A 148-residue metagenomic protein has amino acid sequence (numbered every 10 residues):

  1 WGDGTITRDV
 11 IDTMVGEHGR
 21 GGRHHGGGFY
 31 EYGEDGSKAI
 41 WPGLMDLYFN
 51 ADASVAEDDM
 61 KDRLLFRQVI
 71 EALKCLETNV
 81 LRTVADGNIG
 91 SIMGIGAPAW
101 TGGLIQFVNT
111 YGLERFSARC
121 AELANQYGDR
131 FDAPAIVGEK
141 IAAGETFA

Functional and structural regions predicted by a protein language model:
W1-A148: N-terminal glycine-rich phosphate-binding loop for ADP-containing cofactors
